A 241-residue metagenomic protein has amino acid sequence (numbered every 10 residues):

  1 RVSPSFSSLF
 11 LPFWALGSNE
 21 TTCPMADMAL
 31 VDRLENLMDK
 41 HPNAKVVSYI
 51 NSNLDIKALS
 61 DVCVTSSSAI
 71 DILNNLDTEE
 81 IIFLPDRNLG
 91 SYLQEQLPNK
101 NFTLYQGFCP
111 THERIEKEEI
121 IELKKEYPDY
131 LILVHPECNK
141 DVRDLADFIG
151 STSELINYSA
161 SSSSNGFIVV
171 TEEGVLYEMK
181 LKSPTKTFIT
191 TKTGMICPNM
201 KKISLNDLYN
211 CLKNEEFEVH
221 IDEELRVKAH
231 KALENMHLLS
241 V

Functional and structural regions predicted by a protein language model:
R1-S3, S8-V169, L176-Y177, L181-V241: Active-site loop-to-helix "anion-binding N-cap" substructures in soluble metabolic enzymes
